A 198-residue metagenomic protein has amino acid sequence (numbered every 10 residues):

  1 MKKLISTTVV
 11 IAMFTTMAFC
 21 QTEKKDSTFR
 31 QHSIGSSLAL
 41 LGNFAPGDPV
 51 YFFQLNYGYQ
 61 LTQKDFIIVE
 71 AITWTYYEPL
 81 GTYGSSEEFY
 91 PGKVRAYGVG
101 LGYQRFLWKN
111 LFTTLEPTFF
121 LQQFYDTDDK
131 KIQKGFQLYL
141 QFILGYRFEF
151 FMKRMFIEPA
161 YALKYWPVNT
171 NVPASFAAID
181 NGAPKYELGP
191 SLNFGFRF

Functional and structural regions predicted by a protein language model:
M1-F29: Cleavable N-terminal export/targeting peptides
Q21-G81, G195: Short glycine/proline- and aromatic-enriched beta-strand/turn motifs that initiate or cap beta-hairpins
R30-H32, P49-F53, K93-Y97, K134-L140 (+1 more regions): Residues that define the transmembrane beta-barrel architecture of outer-membrane proteins
G35-L40, Y83-S86, D126-D129, A174-A178: Extracytoplasmic loops and strand-loop junctions of Gram-negative outer membrane beta-barrel proteins
S37, A162-V168: Charged, low-complexity C-terminal accessory regions
N56-P159: Gram-negative (and chloroplast) outer-membrane scaffold detector with strong preference for beta-barrel transmembrane
F148, F156, P184-F198: Outer-membrane beta-barrel "beta-signal"
N169-A183: A short acidic/glycine-rich loop-to-helix N-cap element
